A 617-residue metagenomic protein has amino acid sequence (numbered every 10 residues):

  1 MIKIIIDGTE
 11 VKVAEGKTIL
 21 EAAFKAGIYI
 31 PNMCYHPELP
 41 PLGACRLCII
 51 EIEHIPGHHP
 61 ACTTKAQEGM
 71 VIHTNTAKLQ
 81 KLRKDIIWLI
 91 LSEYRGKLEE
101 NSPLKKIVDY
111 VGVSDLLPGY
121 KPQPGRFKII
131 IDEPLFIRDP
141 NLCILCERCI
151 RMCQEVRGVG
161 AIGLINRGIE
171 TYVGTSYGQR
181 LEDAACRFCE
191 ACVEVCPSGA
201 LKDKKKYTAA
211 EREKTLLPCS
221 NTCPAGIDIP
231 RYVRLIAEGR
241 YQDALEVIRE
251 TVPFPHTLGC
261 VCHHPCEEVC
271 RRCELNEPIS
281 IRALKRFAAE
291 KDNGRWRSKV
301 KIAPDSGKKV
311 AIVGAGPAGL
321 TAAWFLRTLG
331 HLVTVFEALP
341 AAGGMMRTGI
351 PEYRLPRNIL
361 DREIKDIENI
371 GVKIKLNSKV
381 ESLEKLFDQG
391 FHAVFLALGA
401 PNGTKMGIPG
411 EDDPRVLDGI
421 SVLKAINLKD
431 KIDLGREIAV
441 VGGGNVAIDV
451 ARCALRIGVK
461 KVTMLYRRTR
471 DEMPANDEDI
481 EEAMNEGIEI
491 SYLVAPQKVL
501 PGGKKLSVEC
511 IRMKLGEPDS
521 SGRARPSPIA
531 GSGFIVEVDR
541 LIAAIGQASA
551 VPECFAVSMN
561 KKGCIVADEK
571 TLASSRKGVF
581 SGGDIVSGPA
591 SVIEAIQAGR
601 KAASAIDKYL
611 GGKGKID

Functional and structural regions predicted by a protein language model:
A23, L326, A454: Aromatic pocket-lining residues of Rossmann-like dinucleotide-binding sites
R46, I55-T334, A338-L339, M346-Y353 (+2 more regions): Fe-S ferredoxin-like electron-transfer domains and their immediately adjacent linker/connector regions across
F287-P304, R362-S382, G403-I457, N560-K570 (+1 more regions): Glycine-rich dinucleotide-binding loop and its adjacent helix/turn
P304, K309-V313, D361-I408, K498-E509 (+2 more regions): Feature captures the FAD/FMN-dependent oxidoreductase FAD-binding
G314-P317, G443-G444, D584: Glycine-rich Rossmann-fold phosphate-binding loop(s) that bind the pyrophosphate of adenine dinucleotide cofactors
L332-K375, I426, A451-K498, G614-D617: Rossmann-like dinucleotide-binding cores of NAD(P)H-dependent redox enzymes
D412-G435, D519-P589, I593: FAD-site-proximal beta/loop scaffold in flavoenzymes
I585-G611, I616: A conserved FAD-binding loop/helix module that cradles the flavin
